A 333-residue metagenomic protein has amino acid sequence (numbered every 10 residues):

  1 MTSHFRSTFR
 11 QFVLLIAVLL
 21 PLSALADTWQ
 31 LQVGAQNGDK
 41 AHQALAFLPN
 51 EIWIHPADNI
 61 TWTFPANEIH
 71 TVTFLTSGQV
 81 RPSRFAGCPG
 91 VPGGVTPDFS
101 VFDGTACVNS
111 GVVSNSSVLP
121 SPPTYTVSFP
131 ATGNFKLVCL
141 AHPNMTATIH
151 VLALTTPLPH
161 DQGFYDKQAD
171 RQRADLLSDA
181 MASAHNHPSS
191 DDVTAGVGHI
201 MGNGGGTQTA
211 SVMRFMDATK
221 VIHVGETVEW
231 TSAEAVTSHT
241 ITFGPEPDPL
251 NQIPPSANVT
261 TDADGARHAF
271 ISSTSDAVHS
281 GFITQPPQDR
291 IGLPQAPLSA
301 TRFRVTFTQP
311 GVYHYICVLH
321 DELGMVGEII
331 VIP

Functional and structural regions predicted by a protein language model:
M1, L19, T284-Q285: Selective for proline/serine-rich intrinsically disordered segments in cytosolic/nuclear regulatory regions
T2-V13: Bacterial N-terminal signal peptides that target proteins for export
Q11-S23: Bacterial N-terminal signal peptides
A26-P333: Extracytoplasmic copper-binding redox domains, predominantly the cupredoxin/blue-copper superfamily
